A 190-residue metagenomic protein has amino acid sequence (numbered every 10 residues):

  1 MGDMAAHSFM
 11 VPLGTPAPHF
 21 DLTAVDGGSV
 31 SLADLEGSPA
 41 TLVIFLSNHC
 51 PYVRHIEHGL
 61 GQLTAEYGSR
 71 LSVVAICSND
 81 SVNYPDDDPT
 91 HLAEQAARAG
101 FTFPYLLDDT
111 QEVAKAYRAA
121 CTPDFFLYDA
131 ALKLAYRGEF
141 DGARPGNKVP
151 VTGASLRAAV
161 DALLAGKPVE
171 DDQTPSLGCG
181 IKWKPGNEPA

Functional and structural regions predicted by a protein language model:
M1-D172, N187-A190: Chalcogenol-based redox active-site neighborhoods
P175-N187: A short, charged, Gly/Pro-tolerant segment at domain boundaries
